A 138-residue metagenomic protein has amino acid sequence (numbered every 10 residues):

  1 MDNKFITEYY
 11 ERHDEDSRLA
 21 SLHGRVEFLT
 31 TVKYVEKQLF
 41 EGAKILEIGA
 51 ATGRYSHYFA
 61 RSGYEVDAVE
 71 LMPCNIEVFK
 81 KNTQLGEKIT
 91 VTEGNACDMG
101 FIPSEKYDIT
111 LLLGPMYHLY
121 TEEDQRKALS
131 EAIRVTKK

Functional and structural regions predicted by a protein language model:
M1-E41, R54: Conserved class I S-adenosyl-L-methionine
G42-G49: Conserved class I S-adenosyl-L-methionine
K44, E65, T90, K106-D108: Structural signature of beta-strand start/N-cap positions in the alpha/beta core of ABC transporter nucleotide-binding
R54-D98: Class I SAM-dependent methyltransferase SAM/SAH-binding core
G100-T110: A short acidic, Gly/Pro-enriched loop at the edge of an enzyme's catalytic core that lines a small-molecule cofactor
I109-E123: A short SAM/SAH-binding and catalytic strip from SAM-dependent methyltransferases
R126-K138: A short glycine-rich, Lys/Arg-flanked "PGG" loop and its adjoining helix->strand segment in the class I
